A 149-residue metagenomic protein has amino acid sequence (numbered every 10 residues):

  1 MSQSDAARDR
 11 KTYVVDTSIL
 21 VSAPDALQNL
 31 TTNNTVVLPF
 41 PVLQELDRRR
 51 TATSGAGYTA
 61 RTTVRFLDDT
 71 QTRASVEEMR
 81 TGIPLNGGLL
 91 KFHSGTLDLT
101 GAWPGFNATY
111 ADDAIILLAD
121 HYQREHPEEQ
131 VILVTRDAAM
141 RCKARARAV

Functional and structural regions predicted by a protein language model:
S2-I132, A138-V149: Active-site-proximal, substrate-binding regions of enzyme catalytic domains and RNA-binding/basic surfaces
